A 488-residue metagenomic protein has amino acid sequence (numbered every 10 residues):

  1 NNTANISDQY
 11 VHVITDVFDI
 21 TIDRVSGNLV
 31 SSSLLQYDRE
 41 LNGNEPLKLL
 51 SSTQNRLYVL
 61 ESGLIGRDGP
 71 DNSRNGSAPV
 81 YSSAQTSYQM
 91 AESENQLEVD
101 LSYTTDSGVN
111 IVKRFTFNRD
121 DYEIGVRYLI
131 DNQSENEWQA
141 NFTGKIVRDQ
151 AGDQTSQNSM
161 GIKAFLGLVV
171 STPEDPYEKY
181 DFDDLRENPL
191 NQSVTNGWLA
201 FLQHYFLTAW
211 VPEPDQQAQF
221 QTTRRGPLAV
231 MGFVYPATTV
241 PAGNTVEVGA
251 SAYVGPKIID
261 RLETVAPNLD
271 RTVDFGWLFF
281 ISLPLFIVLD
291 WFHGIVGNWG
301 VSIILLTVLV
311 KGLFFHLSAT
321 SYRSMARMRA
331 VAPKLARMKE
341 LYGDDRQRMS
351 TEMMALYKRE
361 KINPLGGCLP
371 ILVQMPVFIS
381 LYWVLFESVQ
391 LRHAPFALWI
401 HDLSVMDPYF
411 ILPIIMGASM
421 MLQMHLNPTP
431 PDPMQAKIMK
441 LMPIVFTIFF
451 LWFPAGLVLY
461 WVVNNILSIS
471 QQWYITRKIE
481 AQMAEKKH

Functional and structural regions predicted by a protein language model:
N5-R271: Soluble non-transmembrane domains of integral membrane proteins
I22, Y128-L129, A140-I162, G226-L228 (+1 more regions): Helix-loop-helix
